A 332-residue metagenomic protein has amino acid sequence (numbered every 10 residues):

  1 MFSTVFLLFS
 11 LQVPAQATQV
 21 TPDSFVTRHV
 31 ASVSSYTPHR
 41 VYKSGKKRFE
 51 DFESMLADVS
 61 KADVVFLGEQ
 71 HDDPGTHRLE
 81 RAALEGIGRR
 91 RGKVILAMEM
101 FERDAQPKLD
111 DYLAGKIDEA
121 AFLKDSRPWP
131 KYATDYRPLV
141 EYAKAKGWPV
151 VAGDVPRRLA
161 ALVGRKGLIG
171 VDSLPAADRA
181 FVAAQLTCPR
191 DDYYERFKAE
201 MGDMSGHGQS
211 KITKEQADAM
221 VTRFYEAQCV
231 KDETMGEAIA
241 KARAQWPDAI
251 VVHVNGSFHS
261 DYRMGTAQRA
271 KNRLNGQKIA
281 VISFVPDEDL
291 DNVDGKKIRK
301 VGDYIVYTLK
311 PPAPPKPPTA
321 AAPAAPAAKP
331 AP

Functional and structural regions predicted by a protein language model:
F6-A62: N- or domain-start disorder-to-order transition segments that initiate the globular core
V20-R28, T234-Q245, A249-V252, F258-P332: C-terminal regions of proteins
Y36-R40, S60-Q70, I117-K124, D218-T222: Acidic/histidine-rich, surface-exposed loop or edge segments in extracytoplasmic proteins
Y42, F66-P74, D125-P130, T222-C229 (+1 more regions): Second-shell loop/turn segments in exported
K47-G88: Zymogen propeptides
Q70-P74, F101-A105, P156-A160, S257-D261 (+1 more regions): Solvent-exposed loop/turn segments at secondary-structure junctions within structured extracellular/periplasmic domains
D72-A105, Y136-A145: Active-site-adjacent structural elements in enzyme catalytic domains
V94-I95, Q106-A242: A substrate-binding/cap region within the structured catalytic cores of diverse enzymes
